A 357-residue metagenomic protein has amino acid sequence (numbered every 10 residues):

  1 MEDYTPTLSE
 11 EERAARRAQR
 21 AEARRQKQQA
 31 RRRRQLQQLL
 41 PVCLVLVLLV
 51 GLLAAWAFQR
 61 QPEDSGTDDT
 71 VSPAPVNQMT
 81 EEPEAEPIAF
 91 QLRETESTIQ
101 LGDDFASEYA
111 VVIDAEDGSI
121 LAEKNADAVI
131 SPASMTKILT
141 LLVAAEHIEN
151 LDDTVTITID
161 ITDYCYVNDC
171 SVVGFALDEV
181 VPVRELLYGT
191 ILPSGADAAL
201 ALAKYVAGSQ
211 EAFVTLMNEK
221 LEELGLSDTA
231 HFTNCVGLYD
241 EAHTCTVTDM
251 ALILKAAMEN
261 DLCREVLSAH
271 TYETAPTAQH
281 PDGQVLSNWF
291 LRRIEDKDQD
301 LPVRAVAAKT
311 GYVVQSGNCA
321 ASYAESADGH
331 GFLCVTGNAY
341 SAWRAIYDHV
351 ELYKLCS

Functional and structural regions predicted by a protein language model:
M1-Q29: N-terminal targeting leaders characterized by basic, low-complexity, disordered sequences that direct proteins
E2, G66-V71, P75, T95-A106 (+1 more regions): Penicillin-recognizing serine hydrolase domain
E2-P6, Q38-L39, D64-G66, P73-T248 (+1 more regions): Active-site-adjacent loops and short helices of periplasmic peptidoglycan-processing enzymes
A15, Q19-E22, F58, E86 (+1 more regions): Intrinsic disorder/low-complexity segments
K27-V45: N-terminal Sec-pathway targeting helices
L53-T67, S357: Hydrophobic single-pass membrane-insertion segments
